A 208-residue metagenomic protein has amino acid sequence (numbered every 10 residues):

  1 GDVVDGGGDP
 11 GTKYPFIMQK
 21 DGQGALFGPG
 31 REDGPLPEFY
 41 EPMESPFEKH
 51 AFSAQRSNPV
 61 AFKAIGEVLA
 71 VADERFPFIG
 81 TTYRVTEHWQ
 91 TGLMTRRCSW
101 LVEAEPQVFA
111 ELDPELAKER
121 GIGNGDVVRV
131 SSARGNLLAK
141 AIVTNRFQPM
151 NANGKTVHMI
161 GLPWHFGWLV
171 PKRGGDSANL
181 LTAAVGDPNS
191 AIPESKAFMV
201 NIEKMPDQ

Functional and structural regions predicted by a protein language model:
V4, D9, M18-E38, S45-P46 (+4 more regions): Long, contiguous, secondary-structure-rich segments that constitute the structural scaffold of globular domains
P15-I17, G28, Y40-E41, E48 (+2 more regions): Compositionally biased, low-structure terminal segments
P46, F52, S57-A64, V68 (+2 more regions): Long, charge-dense accessory insertions within large macromolecular proteins
G80-T81: Short amphipathic
